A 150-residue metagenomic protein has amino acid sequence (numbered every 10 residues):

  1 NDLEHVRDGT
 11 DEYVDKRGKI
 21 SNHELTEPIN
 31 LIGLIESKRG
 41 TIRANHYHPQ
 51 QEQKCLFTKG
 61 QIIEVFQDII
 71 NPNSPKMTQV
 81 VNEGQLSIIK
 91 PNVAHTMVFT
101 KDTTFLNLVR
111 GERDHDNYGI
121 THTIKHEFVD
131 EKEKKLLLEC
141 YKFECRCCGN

Functional and structural regions predicted by a protein language model:
N1-I29, A44: A short, N-terminal "cap"/entry segment at the start of jelly-roll beta-barrel domains of the cupin/DSBH fold
V6-D8, P72-P75, A94-C148: Double-stranded beta-helix
G33-Q51: Conserved short histidine dyad/triad with adjacent acidic residue
I42-A44, G84-T96, R113-D114: Histidine-centered metal-chelating micro-motifs
H46, E52-F57, Q79, S87 (+1 more regions): His/acidic/aromatic-lined binding-pocket segments of jelly-roll/cupin-type domains and related regulatory beta-sandwich
Q50-I69: Glycine- and acidic-residue-biased ligand/ion/polar-headgroup-sensing regions
Q61-I63, L86, T104: Structural motif
I69-P91: Short acidic-glycine-tyrosine-enriched beta hairpin
